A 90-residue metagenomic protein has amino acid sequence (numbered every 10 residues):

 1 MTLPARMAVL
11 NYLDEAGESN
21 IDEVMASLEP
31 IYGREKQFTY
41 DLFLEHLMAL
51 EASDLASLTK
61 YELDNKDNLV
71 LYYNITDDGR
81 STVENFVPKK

Functional and structural regions predicted by a protein language model:
M1-A5, T39: N-terminal positioning helix adjacent to the helix-turn-helix/winged-helix DNA-binding module
R6-L13: Hydrophobic residues on short alpha-helical segments
D14-E23: Short capping segments at the starts of secondary-structure elements
E29, M48, A52: Residue-level detection of the helix-turn-helix DNA-binding "recognition helix"
P30-L44: Short, positively charged loop/turn segments that connect secondary-structure elements
E51-E62: A short, conserved structural fragment
K60-L71: Short, Lys/Arg-rich nucleic-acid/phosphate-binding segment
L71-K90: Short, amphipathic alpha-helical interaction segments positioned at domain boundaries
